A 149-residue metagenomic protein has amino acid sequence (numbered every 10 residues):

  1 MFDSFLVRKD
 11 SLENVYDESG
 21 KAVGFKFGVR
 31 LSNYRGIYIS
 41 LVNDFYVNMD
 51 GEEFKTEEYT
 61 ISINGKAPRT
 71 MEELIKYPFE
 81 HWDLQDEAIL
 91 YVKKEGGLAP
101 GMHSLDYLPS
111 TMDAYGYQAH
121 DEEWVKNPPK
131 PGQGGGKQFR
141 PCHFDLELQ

Functional and structural regions predicted by a protein language model:
M1-Q149: Terminal leader/tail segments of proteins
